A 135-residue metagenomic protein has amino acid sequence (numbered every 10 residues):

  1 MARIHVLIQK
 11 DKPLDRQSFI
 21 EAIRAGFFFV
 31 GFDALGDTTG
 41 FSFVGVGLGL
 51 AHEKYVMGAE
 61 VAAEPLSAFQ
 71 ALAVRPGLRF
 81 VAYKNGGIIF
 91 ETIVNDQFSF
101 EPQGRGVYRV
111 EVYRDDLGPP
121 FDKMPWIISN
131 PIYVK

Functional and structural regions predicted by a protein language model:
M1-K135: C-terminal functional module detector
